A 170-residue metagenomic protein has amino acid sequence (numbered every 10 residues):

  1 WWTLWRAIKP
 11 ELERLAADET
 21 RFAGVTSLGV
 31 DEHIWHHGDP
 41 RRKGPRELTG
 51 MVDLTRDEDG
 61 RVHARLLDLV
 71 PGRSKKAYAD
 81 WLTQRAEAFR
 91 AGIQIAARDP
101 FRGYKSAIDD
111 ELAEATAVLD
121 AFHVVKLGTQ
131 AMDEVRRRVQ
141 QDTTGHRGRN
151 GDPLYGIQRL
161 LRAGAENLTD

Functional and structural regions predicted by a protein language model:
W2: Key DNA-contact positions within bacterial/archaeal DNA-binding proteins
R6-A97, R102-A107: RNase H-like nuclease fold core
K9-E13, R56, A113, Q130-Q140 (+1 more regions): Non-catalytic alpha-helical coupling and interface elements of nucleotide-dependent molecular machines and regulators
L69-G72, V124-L127, E134, G156 (+1 more regions): Generic structural "secondary-structure junction" signal
D99-R102, D109-P153: Conserved beta-strand -> loop -> alpha-helix junction used to position metal-binding or nucleic-acid-contacting
G145-D170: Accessory helical subdomains and C-terminal extensions of nucleic-acid helicases that mediate DNA/RNA engagement
